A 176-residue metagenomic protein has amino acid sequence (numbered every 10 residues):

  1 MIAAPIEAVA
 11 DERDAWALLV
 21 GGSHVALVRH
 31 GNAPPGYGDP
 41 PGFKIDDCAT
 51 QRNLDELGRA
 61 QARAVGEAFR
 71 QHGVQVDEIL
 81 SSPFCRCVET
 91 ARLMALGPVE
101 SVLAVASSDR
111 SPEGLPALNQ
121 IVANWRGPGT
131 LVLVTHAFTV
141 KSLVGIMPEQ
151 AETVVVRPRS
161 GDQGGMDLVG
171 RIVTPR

Functional and structural regions predicted by a protein language model:
M1-I2: N-terminal export leaders
I6-P112, I146-R176: Active-site-proximal alpha-helix that buttresses catalytic centers in soluble enzyme cores
S23-V25, G127-T135: Generic beta-sheet signal
S111-G114, N119-R126: ...with weaker cross-activation on analogous glycine-rich loops/strands in unrelated enzymes
W125-G129, R159-D162: A short, structured loop/turn motif at beta-sheet edges
S142: Short active-site loop/helix that positions an aromatic residue
